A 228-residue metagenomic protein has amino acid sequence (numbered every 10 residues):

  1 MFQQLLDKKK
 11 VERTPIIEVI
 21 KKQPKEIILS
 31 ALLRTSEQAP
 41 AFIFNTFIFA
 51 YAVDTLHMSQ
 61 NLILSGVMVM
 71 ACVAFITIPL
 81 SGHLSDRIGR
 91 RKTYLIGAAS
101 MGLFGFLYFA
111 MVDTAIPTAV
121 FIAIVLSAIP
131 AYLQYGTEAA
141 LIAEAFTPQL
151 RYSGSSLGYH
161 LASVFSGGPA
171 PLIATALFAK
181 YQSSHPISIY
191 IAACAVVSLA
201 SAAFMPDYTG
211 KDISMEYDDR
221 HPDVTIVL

Functional and structural regions predicted by a protein language model:
M1-I17, Y208-L228: Intrinsic disorder in cytosolic terminal tails and internal cytosolic loops of multi-pass membrane transporters
P24-V73, S166-P171: Extracytoplasmic gate region of multi-pass secondary transporters
R87-A98: Cytoplasmic membrane-interface "Motif A"-like loop-to-helix N-cap segments of 12-TM Major Facilitator Superfamily
A99-A115: C-terminal ends and interior cores of transmembrane alpha-helices in multi-pass membrane transporters/permeases
L133-F146: Intracellular juxtamembrane helix-capping segments at the cytosolic ends of symmetry-related transmembrane helices
L141, A193-D219: Multi-pass alpha-helical transporter architecture, strongest for 12-TM Major Facilitator/SLC carriers used
Q149-F178: A late C-terminal transmembrane helix in Major Facilitator Superfamily
A174-A193: A membrane-interface helix-boundary motif in multi-pass transporters
